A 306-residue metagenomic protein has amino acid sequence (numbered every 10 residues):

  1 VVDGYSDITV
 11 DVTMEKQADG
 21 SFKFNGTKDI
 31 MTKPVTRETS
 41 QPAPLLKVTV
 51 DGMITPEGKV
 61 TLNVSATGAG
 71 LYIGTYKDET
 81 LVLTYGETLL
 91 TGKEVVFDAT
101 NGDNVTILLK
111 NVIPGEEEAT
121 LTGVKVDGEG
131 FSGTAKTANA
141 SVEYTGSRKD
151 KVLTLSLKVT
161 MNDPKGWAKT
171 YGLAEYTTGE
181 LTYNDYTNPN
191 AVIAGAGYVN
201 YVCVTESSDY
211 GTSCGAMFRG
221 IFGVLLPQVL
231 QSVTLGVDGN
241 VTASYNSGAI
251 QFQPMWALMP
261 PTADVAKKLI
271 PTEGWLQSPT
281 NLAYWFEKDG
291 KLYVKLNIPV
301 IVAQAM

Functional and structural regions predicted by a protein language model:
V1-M306: First exposed extracellular module after export/assembly in secreted or surface-exposed proteins
